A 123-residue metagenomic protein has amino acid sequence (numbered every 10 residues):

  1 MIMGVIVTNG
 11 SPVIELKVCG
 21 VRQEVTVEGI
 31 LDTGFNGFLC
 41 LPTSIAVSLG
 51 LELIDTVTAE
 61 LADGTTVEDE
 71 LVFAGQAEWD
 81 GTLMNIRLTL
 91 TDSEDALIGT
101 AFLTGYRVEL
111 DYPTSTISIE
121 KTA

Functional and structural regions predicted by a protein language model:
M1-A123: Pepsin/retropepsin-fold aspartyl endopeptidases
